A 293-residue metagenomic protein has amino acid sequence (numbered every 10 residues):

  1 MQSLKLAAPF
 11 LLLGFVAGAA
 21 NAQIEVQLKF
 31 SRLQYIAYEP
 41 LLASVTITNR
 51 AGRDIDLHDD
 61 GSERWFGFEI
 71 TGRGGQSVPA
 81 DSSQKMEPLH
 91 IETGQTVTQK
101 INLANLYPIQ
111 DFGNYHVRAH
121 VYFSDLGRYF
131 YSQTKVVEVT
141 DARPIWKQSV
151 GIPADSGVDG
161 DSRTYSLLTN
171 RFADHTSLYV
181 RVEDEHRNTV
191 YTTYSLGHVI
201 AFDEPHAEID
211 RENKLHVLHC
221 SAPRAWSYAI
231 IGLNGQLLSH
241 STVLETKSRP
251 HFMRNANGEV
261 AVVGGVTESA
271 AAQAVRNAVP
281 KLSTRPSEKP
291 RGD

Functional and structural regions predicted by a protein language model:
M1-L6: Positively charged n-region of N-terminal signal peptides that target proteins for export
A7-A17: Bacterial N-terminal signal peptides
G18-A22: Sec/Tat signal peptide C-region and signal peptidase I cleavage site
Q23-L28, Q34-I36, P40-A104, N114-H120 (+3 more regions): Contiguous segments within soluble domain cores/interaction surfaces
L106-D141: Terminal connector regions
T134-S162: Low-complexity, Pro/Ser/Thr- and charge-rich linker/hinge segments at domain boundaries
P153-R181, H206-A222, R249-Q273, N277: Short beta-strand elements that form the blades of beta-propeller/WD-repeat-like and other beta-sheet-rich scaffold
L178-H198, A225-L244, S269-G292: Surface-exposed loop/turn elements that mediate protein-protein interactions on large endomembrane-trafficking
